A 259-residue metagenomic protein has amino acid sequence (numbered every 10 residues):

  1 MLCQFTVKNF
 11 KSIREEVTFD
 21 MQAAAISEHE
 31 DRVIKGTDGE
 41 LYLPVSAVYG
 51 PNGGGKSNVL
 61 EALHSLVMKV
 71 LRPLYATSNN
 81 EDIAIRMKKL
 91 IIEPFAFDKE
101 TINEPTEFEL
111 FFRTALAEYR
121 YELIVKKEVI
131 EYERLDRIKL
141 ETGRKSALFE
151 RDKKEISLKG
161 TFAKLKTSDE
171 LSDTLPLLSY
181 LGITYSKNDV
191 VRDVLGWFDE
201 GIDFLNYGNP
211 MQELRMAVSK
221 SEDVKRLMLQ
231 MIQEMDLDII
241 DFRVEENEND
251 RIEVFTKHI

Functional and structural regions predicted by a protein language model:
L2-L71: Pre-Walker A-like glycine/lysine-rich segment at the N-terminus of P-loop NTPase domains
Q4, T18, E107-F111, R120-E122 (+1 more regions): Beta-strand secondary-structure signal
V7, K11, L110-L116, R137-K139 (+1 more regions): Short acidic, glycine-rich loop/turn motifs
E15, F97-K99, Y132, Y180: Generic structural "secondary-structure junction" signal
M21-A23, Y180, T256: Pocket-edge structural micro-motifs
L41, A47, E61-R120, K126-K127: Conserved P-loop NTP-binding catalytic core
P44-P51, N247, R251-I259: Conserved ABC ATPase signature
L116-D250: Electropositive, glycine-dotted interaction segments that contact anionic polymers or phosphate-rich ligands
